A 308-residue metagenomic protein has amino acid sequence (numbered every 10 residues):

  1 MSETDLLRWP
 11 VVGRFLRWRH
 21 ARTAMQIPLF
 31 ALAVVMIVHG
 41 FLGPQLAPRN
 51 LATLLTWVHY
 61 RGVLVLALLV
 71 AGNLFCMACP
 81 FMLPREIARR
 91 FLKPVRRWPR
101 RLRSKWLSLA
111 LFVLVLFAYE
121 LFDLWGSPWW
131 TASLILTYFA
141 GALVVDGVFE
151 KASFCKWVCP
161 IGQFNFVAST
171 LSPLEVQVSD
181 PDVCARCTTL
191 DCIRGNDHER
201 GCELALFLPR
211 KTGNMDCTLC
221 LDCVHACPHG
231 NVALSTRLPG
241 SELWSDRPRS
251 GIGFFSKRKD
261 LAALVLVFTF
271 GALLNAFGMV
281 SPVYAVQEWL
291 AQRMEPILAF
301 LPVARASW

Functional and structural regions predicted by a protein language model:
M1-C217, L221, H225-W308: Non-ligating segments of multi-cofactor redox enzymes
